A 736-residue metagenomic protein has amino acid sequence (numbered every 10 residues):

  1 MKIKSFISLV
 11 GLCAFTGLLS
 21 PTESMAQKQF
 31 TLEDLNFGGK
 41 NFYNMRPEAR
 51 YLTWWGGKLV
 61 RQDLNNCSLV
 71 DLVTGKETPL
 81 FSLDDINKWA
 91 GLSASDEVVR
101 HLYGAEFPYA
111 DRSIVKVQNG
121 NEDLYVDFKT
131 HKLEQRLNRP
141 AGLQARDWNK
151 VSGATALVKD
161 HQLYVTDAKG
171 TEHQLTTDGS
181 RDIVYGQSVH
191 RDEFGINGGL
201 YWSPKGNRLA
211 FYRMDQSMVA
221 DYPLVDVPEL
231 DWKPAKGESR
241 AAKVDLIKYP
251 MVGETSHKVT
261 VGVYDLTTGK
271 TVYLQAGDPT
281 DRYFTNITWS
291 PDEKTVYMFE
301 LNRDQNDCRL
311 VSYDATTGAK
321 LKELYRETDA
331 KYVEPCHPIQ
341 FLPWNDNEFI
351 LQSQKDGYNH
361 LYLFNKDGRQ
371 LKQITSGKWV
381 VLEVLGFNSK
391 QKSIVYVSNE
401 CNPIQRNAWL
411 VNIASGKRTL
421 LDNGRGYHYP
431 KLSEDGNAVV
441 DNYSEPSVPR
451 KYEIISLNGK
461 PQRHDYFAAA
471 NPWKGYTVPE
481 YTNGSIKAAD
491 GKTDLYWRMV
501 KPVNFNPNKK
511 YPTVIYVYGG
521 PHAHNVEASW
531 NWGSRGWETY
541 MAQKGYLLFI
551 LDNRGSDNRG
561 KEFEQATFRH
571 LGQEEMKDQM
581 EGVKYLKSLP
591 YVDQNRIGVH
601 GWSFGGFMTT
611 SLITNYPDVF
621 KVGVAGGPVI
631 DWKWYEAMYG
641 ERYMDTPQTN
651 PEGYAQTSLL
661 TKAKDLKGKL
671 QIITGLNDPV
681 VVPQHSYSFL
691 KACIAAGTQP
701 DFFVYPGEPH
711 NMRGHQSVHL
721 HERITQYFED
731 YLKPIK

Functional and structural regions predicted by a protein language model:
M1, P250-V252, V259-V261, T698 (+2 more regions): C-terminal intrinsically disordered extensions
M1-Q29: Bacterial Sec-dependent N-terminal signal peptides
G17, A154, V252-T255, D278 (+8 more regions): Sterically constrained small-residue positions within well-ordered secondary structures of folded domains
S24-Y429, D435-A438, P446-R450: Beta-propeller folds
A220-D221, E293, Y427-K736: Serine-hydrolase catalytic core recognition
